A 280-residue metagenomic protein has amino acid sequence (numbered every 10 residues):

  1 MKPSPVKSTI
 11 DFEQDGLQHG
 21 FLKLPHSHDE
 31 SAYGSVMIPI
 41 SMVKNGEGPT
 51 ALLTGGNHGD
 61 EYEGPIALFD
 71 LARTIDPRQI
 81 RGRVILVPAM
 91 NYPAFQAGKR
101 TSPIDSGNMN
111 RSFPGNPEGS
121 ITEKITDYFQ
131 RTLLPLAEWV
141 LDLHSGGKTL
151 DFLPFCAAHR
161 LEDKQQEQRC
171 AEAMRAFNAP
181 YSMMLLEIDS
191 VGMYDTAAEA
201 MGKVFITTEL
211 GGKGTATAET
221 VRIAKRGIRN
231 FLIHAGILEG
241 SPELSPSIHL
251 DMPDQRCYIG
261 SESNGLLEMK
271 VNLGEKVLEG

Functional and structural regions predicted by a protein language model:
M1-E279: Structured catalytic-domain cores with a bias toward divalent-metal coordination
